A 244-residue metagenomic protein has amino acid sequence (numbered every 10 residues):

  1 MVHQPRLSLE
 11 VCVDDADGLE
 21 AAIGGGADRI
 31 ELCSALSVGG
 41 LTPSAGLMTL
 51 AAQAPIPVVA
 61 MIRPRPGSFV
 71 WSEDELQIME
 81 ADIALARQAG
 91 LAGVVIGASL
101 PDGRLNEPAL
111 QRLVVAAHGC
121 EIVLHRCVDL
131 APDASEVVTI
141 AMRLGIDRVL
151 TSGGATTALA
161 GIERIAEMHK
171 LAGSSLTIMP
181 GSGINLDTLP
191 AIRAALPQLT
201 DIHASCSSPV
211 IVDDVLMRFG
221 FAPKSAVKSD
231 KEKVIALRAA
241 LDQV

Functional and structural regions predicted by a protein language model:
L7-V13, I30-L32, A51, V58-I62 (+5 more regions): Hydrophobic faces of well-ordered beta-strands that scaffold small-molecule active sites in alpha/beta enzyme cores
D14-G24, S68-L85, D129-L144, I165-K170 (+2 more regions): Catalytic cores of alpha/beta
D15-D17, S34-L36, P64-P66, L100-D102 (+4 more regions): Active-site-proximal loop/turn and secondary-structure-junction residues that shape catalytic pockets, frequently
A16-G18, R29, S34, M48-P108 (+1 more regions): Active-site beta->alpha loop and helix N-cap motifs at the rims of alpha/beta catalytic domains
G24-I30, A54-V58, G90-G93, A116-C120 (+4 more regions): Glycine-enriched alpha-helix->loop->beta-strand junction motifs that scaffold or abut catalytic
R29-L41, L85, A89-P101, I146-L159 (+1 more regions): Glycine-rich phosphate-binding active-site loops on the catalytic face of alpha/beta enzymes
G40-F69, L105-C127, I162-L186, S225-V244: Alpha-helix-loop-beta-strand connector modules within alpha/beta enzyme cores
G90-D147: Hydrophobic, well-structured mid-protein blocks that either form specific transmembrane helices
